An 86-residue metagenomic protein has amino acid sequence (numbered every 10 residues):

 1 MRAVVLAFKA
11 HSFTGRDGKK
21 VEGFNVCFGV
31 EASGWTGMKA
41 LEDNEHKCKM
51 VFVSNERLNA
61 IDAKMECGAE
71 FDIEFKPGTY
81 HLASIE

Functional and structural regions predicted by a protein language model:
M1-K20, N25-C27: Structural detector for short beta-strands of small beta-barrel domains
R2, D43-D72: Short nucleic-acid-contacting surface segments enriched for D/E, G, S/T with interspersed K/R
K9, V30-A32, P77-T79: Beta-strand elements of well-folded, non-transmembrane domains
G18-V53: OB-fold (S1/OB) nucleic-acid-binding surfaces
E74-E86: OB-fold/S1-family single-stranded nucleic acid-binding modules
